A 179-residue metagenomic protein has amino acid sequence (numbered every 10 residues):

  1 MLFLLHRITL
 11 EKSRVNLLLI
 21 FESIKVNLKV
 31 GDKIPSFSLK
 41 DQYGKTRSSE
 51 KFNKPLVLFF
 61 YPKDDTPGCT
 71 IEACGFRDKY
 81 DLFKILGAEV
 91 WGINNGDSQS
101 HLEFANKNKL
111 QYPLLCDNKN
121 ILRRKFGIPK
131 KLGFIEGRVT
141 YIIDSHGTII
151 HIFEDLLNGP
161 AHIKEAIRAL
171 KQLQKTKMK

Functional and structural regions predicted by a protein language model:
L5-I8, S23: Short terminal hydrophobic/aromatic SLiMs and anchors at protein ends
I8-N16: Intrinsically disordered, low-complexity segments enriched in serine/proline and basic residues
L17-K179: Chalcogenol-based redox active-site neighborhoods
